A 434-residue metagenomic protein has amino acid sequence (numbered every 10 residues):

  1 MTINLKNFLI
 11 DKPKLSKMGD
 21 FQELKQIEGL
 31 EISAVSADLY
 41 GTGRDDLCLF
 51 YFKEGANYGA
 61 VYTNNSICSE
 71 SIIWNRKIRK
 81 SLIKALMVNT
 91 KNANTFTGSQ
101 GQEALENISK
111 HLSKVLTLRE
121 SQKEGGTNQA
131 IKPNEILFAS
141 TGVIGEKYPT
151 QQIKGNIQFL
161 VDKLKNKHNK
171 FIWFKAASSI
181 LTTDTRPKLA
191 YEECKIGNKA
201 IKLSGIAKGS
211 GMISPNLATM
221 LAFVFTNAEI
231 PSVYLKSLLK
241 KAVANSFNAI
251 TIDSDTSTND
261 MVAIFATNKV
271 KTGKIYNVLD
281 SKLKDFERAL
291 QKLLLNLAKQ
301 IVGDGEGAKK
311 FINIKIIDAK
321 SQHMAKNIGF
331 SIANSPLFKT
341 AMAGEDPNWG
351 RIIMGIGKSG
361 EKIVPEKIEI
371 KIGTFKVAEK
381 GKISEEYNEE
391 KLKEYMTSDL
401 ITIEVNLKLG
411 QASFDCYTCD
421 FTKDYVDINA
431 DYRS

Functional and structural regions predicted by a protein language model:
T2-L116, I131-S434: A structural signal for small-residue-enriched, beta-sheet-centric alpha/beta enzyme cores and oligomeric scaffold folds
T117-A130: Intrinsic disorder/low-complexity segments
